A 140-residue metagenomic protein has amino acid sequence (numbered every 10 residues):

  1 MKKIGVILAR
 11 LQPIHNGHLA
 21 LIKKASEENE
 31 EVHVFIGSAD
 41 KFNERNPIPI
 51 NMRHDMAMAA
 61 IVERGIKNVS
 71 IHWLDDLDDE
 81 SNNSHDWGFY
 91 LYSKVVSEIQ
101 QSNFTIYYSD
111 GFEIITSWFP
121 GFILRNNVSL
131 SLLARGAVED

Functional and structural regions predicted by a protein language model:
M1-D140: Nucleotidyltransferase catalytic core that binds NTPs
